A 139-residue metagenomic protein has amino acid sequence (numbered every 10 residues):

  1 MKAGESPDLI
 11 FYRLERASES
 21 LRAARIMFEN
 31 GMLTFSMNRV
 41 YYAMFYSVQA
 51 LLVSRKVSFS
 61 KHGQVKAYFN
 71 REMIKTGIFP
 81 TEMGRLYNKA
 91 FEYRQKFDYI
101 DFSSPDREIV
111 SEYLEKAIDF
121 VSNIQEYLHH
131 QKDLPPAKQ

Functional and structural regions predicted by a protein language model:
M1-Q139: Terminal alpha-helical segments
